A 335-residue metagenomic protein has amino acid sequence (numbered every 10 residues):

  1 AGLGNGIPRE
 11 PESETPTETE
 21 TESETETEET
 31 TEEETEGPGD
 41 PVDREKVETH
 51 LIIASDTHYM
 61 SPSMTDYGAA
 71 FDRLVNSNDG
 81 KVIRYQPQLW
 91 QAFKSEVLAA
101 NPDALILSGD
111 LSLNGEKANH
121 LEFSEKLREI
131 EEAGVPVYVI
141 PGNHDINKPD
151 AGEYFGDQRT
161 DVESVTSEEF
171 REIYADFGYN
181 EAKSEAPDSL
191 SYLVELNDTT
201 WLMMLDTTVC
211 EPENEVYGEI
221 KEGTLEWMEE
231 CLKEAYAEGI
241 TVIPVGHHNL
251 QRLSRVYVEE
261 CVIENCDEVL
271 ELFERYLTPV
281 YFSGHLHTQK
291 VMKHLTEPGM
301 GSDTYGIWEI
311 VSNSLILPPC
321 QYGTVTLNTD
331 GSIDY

Functional and structural regions predicted by a protein language model:
G2-V42: Intrinsically disordered, low-complexity repeat and linker tracts
P8-E10, E32-K117: N-terminal active-site segment of His-dependent metallophosphoesterases
E45-K46, L327-Y335: A short C-terminal boundary segment appended to hydrolase-like catalytic domains
E48-S61, T199-C210, V245, W308-N313: Active-site-proximal beta-strand elements of phosphoester/diester hydrolases
D56, L105, D110, F123 (+6 more regions): Divalent metal-coordination and catalytic microenvironments
M60-S63, L113-G115, N143-A151, C210-E213 (+3 more regions): Active-site environment of divalent metal-dependent phosphoester hydrolases
Y85, V97-A104, P136, W201-M204 (+1 more regions): His/acidic metal-ligating clusters that form di-metal
E122-E226, D303-G306, T324, I333: Extended active-site neighborhood of metal-dependent phosphoesterases/phosphodiesterases
